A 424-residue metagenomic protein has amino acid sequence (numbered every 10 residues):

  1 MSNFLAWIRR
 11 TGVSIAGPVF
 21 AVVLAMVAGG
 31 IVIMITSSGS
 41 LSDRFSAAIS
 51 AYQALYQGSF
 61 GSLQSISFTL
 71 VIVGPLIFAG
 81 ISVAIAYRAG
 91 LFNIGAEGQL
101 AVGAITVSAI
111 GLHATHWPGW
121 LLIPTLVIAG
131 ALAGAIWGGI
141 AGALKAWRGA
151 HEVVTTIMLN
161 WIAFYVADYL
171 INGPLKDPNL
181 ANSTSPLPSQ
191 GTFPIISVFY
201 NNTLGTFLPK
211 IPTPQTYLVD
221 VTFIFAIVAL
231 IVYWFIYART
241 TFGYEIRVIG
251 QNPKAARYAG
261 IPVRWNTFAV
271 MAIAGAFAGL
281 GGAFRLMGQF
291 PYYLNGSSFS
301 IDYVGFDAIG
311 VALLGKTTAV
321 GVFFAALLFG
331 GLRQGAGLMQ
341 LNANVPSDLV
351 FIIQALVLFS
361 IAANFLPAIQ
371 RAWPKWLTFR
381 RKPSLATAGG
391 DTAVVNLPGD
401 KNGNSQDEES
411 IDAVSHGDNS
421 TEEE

Functional and structural regions predicted by a protein language model:
M1-F78, W120-L121, T125: Membrane-interfacial amphipathic/re-entrant helices at transmembrane-helix boundaries
M1-L24, G30, M34-I35, Y233 (+3 more regions): Cytosolic-side transmembrane-helix boundaries in multi-pass membrane proteins
L5-A16, Y87-G95, W117-G191, R239 (+2 more regions): Short loop segments and helix-boundary regions at transmembrane helix junctions of multi-pass inner-membrane proteins
G17-M34, L76-V83, A104, S108-I110 (+8 more regions): Hydrophobic core segments of alpha-helical transmembrane domains in multi-pass membrane transport and ion-translocation
I33-S38, A54-A114, V127-T156, A255 (+2 more regions): Single transmembrane alpha-helix segments in multi-pass membrane proteins
S59-L63, T156, N160-Y237, F379: Transmembrane helix-bundle core of multi-pass membrane transporters and related energy-transducing complexes
F199-T206, Q215-Y292, A319-V320, F324 (+1 more regions): Helix-loop-helix "hairpin" substructures at the membrane interface of multi-pass membrane proteins
A272-F284, G288-A355: Transmembrane alpha-helical segments in multi-pass inner-membrane proteins
